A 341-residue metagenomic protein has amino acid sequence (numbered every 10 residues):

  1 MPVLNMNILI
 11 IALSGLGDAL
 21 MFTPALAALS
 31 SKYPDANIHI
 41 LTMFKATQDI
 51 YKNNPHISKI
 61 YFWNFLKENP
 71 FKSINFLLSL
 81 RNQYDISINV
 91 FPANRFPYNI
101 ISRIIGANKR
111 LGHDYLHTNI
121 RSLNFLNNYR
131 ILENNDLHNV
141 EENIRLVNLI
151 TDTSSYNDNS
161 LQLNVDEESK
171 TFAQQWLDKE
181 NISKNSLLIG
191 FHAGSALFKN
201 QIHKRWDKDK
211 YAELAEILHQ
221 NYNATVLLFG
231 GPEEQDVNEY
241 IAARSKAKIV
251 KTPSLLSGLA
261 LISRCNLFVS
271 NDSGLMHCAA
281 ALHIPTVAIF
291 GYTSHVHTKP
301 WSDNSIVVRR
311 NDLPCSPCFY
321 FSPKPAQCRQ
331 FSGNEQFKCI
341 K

Functional and structural regions predicted by a protein language model:
M1-K341: Catalytic machinery of carbohydrate-active enzymes, primarily nucleotide-sugar-dependent glycosyltransferases
